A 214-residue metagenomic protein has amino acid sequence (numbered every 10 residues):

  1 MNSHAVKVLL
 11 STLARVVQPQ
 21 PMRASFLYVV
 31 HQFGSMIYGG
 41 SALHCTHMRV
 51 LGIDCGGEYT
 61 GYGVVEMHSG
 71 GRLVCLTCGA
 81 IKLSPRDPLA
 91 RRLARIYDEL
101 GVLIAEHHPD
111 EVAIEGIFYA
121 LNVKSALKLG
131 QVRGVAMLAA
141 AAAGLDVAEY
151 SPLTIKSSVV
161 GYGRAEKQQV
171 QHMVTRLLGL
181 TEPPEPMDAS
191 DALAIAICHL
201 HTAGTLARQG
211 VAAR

Functional and structural regions predicted by a protein language model:
A5-V16, F26-R214: Phosphate- and other anionic-substrate recognition elements at nucleic-acid/protein interfaces
Q18-Q20: Intrinsic low-complexity, disordered N-terminal segments enriched in polar/charged/small residues
